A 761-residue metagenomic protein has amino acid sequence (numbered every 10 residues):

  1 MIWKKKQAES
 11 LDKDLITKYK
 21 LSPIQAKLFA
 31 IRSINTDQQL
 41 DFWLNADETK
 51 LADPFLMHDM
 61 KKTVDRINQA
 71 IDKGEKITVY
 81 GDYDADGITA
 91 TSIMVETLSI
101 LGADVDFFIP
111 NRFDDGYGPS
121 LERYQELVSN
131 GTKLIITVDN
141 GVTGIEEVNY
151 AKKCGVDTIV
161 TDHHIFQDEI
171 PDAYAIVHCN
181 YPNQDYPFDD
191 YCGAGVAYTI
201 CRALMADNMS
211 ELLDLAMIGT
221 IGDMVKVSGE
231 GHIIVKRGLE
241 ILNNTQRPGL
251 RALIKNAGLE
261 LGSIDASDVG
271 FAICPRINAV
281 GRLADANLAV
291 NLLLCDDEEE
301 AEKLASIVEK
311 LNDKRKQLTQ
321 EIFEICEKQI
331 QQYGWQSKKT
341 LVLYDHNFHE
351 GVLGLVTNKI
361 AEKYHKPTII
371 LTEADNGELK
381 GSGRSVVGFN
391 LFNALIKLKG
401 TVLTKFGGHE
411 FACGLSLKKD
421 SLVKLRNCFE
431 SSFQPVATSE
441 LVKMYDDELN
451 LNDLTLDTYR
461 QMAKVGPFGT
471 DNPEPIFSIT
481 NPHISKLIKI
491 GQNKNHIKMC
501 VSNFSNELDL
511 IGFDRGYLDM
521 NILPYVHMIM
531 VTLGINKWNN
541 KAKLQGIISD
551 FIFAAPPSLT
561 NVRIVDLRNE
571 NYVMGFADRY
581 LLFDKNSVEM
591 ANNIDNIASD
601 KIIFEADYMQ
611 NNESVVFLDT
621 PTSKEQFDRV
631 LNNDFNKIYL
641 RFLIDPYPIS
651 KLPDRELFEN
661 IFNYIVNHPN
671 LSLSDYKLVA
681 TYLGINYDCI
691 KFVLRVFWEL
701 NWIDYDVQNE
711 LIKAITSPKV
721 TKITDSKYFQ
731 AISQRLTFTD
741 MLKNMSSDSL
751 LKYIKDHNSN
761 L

Functional and structural regions predicted by a protein language model:
K6-L134, C154-G155, D172, M205-S421 (+1 more regions): Hydrophobic helix-and-loop "lid/oligomerization" segment in the mid-to-C-terminal part of catalytic domains
K76-T78, K133-I136, R579, E613-V616: Structural motif
D82-Y83, P110-F113, N140-G141, H163-F166 (+5 more regions): Short, ordered loop/turn segments at secondary-structure junctions
A90-M94, I145-C154, H164, V356-T357 (+1 more regions): Short Gly/Thr/Asp-enriched flexible loops that form oxyanion-binding sites at enzyme active sites
I93, P171-G222, R629-N633, Y639-F642 (+1 more regions): Short alpha-helices
Q125-A203, E211, S228: Active-site cavity-forming subdomains of large catalytic enzyme subunits
V138-T143, V352, G407, I603-N636: SF2 helicase motor core recognition
H232-E327, S385-F392, I396-T404, E410-D607 (+2 more regions): Acidic, two-metal ion nucleic-acid-processing modules in DNA metabolism proteins
